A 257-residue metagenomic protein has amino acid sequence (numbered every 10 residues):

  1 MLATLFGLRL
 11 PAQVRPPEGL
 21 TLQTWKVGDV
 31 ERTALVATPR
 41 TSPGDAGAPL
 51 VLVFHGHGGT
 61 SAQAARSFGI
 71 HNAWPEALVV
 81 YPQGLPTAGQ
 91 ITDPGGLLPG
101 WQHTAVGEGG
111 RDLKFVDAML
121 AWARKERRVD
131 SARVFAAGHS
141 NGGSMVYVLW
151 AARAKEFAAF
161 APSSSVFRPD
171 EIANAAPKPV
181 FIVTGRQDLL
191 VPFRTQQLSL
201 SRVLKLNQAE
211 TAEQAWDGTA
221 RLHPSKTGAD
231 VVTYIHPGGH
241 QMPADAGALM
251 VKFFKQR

Functional and structural regions predicted by a protein language model:
L2-L50, A62-Q63, A77, T104 (+6 more regions): A domain-start/cap signature at the N-terminus of enzymes
S42-I91, S144, S163-S165, P169-D170 (+1 more regions): Short substrate-entry loop that stabilizes the transition state in hydrolases
Q83-R111: Cap/lid segment of the alpha/beta-hydrolase catalytic domain
K114-A132: Conserved acidic catalytic loop of the alpha/beta-hydrolase fold
A175-V180, T227-V231: Short, proline-enriched alpha-helix->beta-strand connector loops that line the catalytic pocket of alpha/beta-hydrolase
I182-T184: Short beta-strand/loop motif that positions the catalytic acidic residue of the alpha/beta-hydrolase fold
Q187-V191, H240-Q241: Acidic catalytic loop of the alpha/beta-hydrolase fold
